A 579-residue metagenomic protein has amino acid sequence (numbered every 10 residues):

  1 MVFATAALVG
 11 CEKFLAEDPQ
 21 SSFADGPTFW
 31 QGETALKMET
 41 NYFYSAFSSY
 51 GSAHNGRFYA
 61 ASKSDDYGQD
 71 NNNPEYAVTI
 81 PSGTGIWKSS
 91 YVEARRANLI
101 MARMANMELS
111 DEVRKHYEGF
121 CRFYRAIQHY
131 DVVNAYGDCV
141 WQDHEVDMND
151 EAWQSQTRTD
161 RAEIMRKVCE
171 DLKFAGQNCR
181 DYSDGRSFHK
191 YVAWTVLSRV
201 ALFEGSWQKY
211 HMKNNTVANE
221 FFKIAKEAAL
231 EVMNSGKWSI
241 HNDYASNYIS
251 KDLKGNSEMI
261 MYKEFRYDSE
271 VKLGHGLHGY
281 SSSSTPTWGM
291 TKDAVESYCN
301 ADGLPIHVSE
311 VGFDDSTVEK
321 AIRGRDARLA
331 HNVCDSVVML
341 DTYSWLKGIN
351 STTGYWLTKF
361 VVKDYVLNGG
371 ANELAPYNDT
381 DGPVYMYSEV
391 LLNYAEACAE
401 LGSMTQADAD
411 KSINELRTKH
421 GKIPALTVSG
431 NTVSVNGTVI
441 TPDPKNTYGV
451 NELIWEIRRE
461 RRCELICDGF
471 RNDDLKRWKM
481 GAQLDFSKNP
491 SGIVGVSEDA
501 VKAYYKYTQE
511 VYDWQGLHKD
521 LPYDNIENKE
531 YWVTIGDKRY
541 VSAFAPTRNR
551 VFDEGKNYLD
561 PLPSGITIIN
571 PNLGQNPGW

Functional and structural regions predicted by a protein language model:
M1-G10: Sec-dependent bacterial lipoprotein signal peptides
C11, S90-E93, K167-C169, I249-C299 (+2 more regions): Long, intrinsically disordered, low-complexity segments
C11-N55, N219, D560-W579: Membrane-proximal, proline-rich intrinsically disordered regions
W30-N41, S45-S48, G68-Y136, A152-R166 (+8 more regions): Conserved, well-structured interaction surfaces
V133-A135, V140, S183, F203-M212 (+1 more regions): Short coil/turn linking the two alpha-helices of tandem helical-hairpin repeats
D138-A162, W207-I224: Short coil/linker segments at helix-helix boundaries
D315-Y387, G578-W579: Flexible, polar/acidic helix-loop-strand segments at domain edges
